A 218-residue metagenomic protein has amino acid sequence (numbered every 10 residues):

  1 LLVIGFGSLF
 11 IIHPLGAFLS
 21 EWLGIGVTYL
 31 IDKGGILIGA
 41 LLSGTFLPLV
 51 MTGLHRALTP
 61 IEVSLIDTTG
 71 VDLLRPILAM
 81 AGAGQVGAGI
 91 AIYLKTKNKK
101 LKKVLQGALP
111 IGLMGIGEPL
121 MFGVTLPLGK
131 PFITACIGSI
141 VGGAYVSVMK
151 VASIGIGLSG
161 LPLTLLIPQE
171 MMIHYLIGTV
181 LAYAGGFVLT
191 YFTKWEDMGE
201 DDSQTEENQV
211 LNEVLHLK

Functional and structural regions predicted by a protein language model:
L1-V50: Core mid-bundle transmembrane helix pairs that form the ion/substrate translocation pathway in diverse multi-pass
V3-I12, G16, L49, G87 (+7 more regions): Alpha-helical membrane-inserting segments
S8, L42-H55, I66-T69, I111-M114 (+1 more regions): Transmembrane alpha-helix interface/packing and boundary motifs in multi-pass membrane proteins, characterized by
I11-L23, A57, L189, D197-E200: Juxtamembrane interface elements at the cytosolic ends of transmembrane helices in multi-pass membrane proteins
V27-L41, T52, G70-R75, K97 (+1 more regions): Membrane-interfacial loop-to-helix junctions in multi-pass transporters
I31-G39, L54-I61, G84-G89: Hydrophobic, membrane-facing alpha-helical anchors
D32-I36, I61, G107, P119-L217: Transmembrane alpha-helical segments and their short flanking loops that form helix-hairpins/helix-helix interfaces
T59, V63-S139: Helix-loop-helix junctions within the multi-pass membrane cores of secondary transporters/permeases
